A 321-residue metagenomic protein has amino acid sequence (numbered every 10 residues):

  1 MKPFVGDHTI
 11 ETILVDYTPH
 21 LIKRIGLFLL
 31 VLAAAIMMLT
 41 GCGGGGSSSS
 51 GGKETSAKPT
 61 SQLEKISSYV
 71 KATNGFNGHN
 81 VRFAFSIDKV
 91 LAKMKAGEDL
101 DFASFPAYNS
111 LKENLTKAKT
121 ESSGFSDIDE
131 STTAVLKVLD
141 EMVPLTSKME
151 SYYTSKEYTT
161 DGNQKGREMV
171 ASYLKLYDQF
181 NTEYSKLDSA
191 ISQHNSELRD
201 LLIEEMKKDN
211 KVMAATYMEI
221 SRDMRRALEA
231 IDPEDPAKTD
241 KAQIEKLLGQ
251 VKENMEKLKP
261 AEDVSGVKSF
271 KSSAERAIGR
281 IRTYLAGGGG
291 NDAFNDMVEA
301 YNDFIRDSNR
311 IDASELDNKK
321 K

Functional and structural regions predicted by a protein language model:
Y17-L29: Bacterial N-terminal signal peptides that target proteins for export
M38-G41: C-terminal motif of bacterial Sec signal peptides marking the signal peptidase cleavage site
G43-G45: Bacterial signal peptide processing site
S48-F102, G166-L174, D178, S189 (+2 more regions): Immediate post-signal-peptide N-terminus of mature secreted/exported proteins
P59-G166: N-terminal Sec/ER secretory leader and immediately downstream segment of secreted/extracellular precursors
N80-G97, A118-F125, T146-T160, H194 (+6 more regions): Secondary-structure edge/capping motif, primarily at the C-terminal ends of alpha-helices and the immediately following
G166-K271: Extended amphipathic alpha-helical interaction segments
K246-K321: A cross-kingdom marker for long, charged
